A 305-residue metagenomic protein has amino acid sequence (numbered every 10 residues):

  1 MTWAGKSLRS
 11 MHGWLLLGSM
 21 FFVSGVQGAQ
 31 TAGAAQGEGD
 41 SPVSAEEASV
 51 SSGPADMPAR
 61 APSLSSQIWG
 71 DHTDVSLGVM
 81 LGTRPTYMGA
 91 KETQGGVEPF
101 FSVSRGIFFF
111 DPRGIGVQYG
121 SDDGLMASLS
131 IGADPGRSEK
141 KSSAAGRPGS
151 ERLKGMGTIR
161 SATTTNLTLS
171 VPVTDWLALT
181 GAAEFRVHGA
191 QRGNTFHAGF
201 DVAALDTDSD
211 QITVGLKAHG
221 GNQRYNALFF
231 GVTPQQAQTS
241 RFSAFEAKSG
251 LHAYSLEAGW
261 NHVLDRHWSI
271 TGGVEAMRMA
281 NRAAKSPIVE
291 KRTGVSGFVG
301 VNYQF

Functional and structural regions predicted by a protein language model:
M1-G70: Cleavable N-terminal export/targeting peptides
D40, E47, R113-T213, Q223-K248 (+2 more regions): Outer-membrane pore/translocation modules
V43-G114, S128-G132, G136-T158: Outer-membrane beta-barrel initiation region
G53-R60, G82-A90, D134-G136, L167-D175 (+3 more regions): Short low-complexity stretches enriched in small and charged residues
L64, V187, L256, A276-R278: N-terminal hydrophobic signal/anchor transmembrane helix of membrane proteins
D71-L77, G95-V97, G106-F108, D123-A127 (+7 more regions): Outer-envelope beta-barrel architecture signal
V79-T83, P99-R105, G114-S121, L167-V171 (+6 more regions): Residues on the lipid-exposed face of transmembrane beta-strands in outer-membrane beta-barrel proteins
N261-F305: Predominantly the C-terminal beta-signal and adjacent terminal strand-loop region of outer-membrane beta-barrel
